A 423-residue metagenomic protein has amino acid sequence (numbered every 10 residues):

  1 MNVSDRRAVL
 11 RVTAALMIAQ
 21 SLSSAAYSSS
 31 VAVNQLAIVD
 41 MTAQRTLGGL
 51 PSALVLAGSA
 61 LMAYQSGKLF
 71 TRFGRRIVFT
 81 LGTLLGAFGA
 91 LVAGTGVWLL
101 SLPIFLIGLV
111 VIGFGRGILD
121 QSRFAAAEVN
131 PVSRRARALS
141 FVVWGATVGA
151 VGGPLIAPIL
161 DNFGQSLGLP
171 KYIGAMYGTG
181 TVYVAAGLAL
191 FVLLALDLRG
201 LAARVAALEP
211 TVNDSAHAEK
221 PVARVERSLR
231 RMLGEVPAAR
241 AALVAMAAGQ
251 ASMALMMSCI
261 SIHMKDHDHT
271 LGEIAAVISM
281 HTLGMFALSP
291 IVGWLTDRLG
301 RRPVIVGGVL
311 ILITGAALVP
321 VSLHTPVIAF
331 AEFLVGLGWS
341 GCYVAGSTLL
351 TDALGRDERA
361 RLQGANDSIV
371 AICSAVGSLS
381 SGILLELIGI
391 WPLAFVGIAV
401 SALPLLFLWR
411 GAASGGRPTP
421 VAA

Functional and structural regions predicted by a protein language model:
M1-L10, L196-L243, A423: Juxtamembrane intracellular "pre-TM" segments in multi-pass secondary transporters
S21, L102-G117, V327-G341: Hydrophobic core of transmembrane alpha-helices in multi-pass small-molecule transporters, especially MFS/SLC-type
N34, G117-P131, G341-L354: Intracellular juxtamembrane helix-capping segments at the cytosolic ends of symmetry-related transmembrane helices
M62-R75, A287-G300, L385: Helix-to-loop junctions at the C-terminal end of transmembrane segments in multipass secondary transporters
L84-L99, I311-L323: C-terminal ends and interior cores of transmembrane alpha-helices in multi-pass membrane transporters/permeases
L102-I104, V132, F141-A195: Helix-loop-helix hairpin linking two adjacent transmembrane segments in secondary transporters
L109-G145: Cytoplasmic helix-loop-helix junction between adjacent transmembrane helices in 12-TM secondary transporters
A157-P158, G180-T211, L406-A412: C-terminal membrane-cytosol helix-exit motif in multi-pass small-molecule transporters
